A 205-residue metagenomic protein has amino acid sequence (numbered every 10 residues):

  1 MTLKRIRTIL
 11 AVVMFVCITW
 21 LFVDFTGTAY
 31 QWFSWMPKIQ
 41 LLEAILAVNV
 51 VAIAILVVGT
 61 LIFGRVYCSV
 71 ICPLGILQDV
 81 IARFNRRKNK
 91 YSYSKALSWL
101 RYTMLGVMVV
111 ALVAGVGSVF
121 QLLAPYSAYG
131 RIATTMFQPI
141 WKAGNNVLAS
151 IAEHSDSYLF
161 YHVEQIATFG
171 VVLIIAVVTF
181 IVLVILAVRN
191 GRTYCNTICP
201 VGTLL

Functional and structural regions predicted by a protein language model:
M1-L205: Non-ligating segments of multi-cofactor redox enzymes
